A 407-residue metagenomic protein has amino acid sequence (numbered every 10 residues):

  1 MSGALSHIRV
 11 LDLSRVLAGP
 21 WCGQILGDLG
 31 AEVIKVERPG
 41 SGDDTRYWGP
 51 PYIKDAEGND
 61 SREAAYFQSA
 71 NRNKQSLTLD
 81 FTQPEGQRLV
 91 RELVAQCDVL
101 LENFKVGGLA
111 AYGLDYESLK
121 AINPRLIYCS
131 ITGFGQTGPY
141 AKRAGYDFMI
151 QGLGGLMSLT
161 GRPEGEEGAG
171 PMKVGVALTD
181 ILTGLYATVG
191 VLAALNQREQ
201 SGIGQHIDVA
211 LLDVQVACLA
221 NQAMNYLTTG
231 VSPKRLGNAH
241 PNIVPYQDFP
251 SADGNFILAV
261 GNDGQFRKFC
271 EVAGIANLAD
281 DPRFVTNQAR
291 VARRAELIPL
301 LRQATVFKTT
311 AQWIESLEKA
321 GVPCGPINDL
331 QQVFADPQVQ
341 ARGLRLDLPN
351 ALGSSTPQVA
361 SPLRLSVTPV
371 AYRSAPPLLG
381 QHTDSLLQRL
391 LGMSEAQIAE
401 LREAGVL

Functional and structural regions predicted by a protein language model:
M1-G190, A194-Q200, L378, D384-L407: N-terminal helix-loop segment corresponding to the beta1-alpha1 unit of nucleotide/adenylate-binding folds
G40, F134-G135, L211-V216, D253 (+2 more regions): Glycine-rich beta-alpha junction loops
G58-N59, F67, L236-P241, Y246-D248 (+3 more regions): Short Gly/Pro-enriched turn/cap motifs at secondary-structure boundaries
Q136, E166-A177, E199-Q215, K234-P241 (+1 more regions): Conserved Rossmann-fold dehydrogenase catalytic segment
G184-G204, A217-T228, E271-N277: Oxidoreductase and adenylate-handling cofactor-binding alpha/beta cores
N242-A320, C324: Aromatic-enriched alpha-helical interface/lid elements that frame and gate functional surfaces
E318-R342: Conserved PLP cofactor-binding pocket of PLP-dependent enzymes
N350-E400: Flexible, small-/acidic-enriched active-site or ligand-binding loops
